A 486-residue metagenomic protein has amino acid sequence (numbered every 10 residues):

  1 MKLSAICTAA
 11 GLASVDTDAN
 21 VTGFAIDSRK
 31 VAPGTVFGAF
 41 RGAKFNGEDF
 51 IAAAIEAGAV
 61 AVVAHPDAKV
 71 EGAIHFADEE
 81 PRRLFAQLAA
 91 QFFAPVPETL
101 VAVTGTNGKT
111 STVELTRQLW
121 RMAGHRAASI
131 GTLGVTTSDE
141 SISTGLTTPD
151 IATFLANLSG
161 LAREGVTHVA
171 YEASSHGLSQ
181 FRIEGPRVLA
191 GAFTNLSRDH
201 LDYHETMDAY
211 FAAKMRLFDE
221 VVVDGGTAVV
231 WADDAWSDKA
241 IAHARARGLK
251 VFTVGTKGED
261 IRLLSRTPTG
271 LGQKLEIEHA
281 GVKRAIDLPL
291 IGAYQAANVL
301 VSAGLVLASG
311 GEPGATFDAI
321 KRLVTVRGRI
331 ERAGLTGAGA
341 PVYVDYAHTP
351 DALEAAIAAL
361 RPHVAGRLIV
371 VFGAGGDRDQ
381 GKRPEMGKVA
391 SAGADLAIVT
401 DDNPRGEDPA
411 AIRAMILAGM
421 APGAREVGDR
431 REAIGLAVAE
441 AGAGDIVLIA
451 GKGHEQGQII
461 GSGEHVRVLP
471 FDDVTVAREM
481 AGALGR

Functional and structural regions predicted by a protein language model:
M1-V15, P33-V36, G42, N46-D49 (+5 more regions): ATP-dependent carboxylate-amine ligase
K2-T104, S111-H125, R262, T269 (+3 more regions): Short, basic phosphate-binding NTP loop
L3, C7, A64-G72, V188-V342 (+1 more regions): Acidic, Mg2+-coordinating active-site environments of NTP-dependent enzymes
I6, T35, A54, L88 (+13 more regions): Residue-level signal for inorganic ion chemistry
L12, E71-P81, I142-G145, G248-V251 (+1 more regions): Active-site regions of enzymes building and remodeling cell-envelope glycoconjugates
I51-E56, A162, E184, R361 (+1 more regions): Non-catalytic positions within long, well-ordered alpha-helices that form the structural scaffold/packing of enzyme
E56, V60-P66, T227-A232, I369-G373 (+1 more regions): Short internal beta-strands
L84-A232, W236-L249, H363-V364: Phosphate-binding loop of NTP-binding sites
